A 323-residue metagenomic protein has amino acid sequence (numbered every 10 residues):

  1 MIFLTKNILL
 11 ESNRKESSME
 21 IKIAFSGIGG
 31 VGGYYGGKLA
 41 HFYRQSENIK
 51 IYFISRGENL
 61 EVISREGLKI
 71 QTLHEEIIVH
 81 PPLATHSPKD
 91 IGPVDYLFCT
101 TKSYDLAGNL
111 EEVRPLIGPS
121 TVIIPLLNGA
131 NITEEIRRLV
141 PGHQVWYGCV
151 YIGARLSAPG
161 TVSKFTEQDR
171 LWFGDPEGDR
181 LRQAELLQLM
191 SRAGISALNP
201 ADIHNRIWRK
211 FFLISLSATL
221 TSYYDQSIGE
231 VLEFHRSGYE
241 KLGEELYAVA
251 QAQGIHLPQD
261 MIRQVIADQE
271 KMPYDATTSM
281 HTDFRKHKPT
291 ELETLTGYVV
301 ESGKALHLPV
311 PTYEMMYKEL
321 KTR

Functional and structural regions predicted by a protein language model:
T5-S18: Short, Lys/Arg-enriched N-terminal segments with co-localized hydrophobic residues within the first ~10-30 amino acids
M19-E76: NAD(P)+-binding Rossmann beta1-loop-alpha1 motif at the extreme N-terminus of oxidoreductases
E20-I21, I49, E240-R323: NAD(P)-dependent Rossmann-like dehydrogenase/reductase catalytic/cofactor-binding core
A24, K50-Y52, I124, W146 (+2 more regions): A structural signal for isolated positions on well-ordered beta-strands in alpha/beta enzyme cores
G37, H41-Q45, E111-P115, R138 (+3 more regions): Short, well-ordered alpha-helices that flank and scaffold nucleotide-derived cofactor binding pockets
N59-V62, T133-E134, L181: Short, charged/polar "capping" segments at the starts of alpha-helices and the immediately preceding loops
E76-T161: Rossmann-like NAD(P)(H) cofactor-binding subdomain of soluble oxidoreductases
P115-L116, E135-Q144, P159-D260: Internal alpha-helical scaffold of NAD(P)-dependent oxidoreductase catalytic cores
